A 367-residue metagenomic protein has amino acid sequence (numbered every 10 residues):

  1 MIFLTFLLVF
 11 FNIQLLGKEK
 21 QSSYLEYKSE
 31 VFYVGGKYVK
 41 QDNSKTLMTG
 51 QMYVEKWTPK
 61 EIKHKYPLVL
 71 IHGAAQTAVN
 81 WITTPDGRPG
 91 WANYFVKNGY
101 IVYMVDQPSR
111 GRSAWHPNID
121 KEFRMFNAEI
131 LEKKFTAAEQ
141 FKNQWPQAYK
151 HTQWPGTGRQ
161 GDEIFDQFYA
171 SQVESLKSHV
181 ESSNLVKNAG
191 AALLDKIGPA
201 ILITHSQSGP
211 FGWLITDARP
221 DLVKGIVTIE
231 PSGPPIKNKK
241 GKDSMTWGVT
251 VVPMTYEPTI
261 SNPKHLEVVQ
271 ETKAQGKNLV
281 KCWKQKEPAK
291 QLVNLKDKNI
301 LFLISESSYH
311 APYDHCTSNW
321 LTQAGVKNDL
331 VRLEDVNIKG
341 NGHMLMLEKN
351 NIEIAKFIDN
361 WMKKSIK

Functional and structural regions predicted by a protein language model:
E19-K63: N-terminal cap/lid segment of alpha/beta-hydrolase-fold proteins
H64-A74: Short beta-strand element of the alpha/beta-hydrolase
G87-W115, K121: Conserved alpha/beta-hydrolase
E139, Q153-V173, K177-I201: Conserved acidic catalytic loop of the alpha/beta-hydrolase fold
I203-G212: Gly/Ala-rich beta-loop-alpha elbow adjacent to hydrolase catalytic centers
F211, Y309-C316: Conserved alpha/beta-hydrolase "acid-adjacent" motif
F302-I304: Short beta-strand/loop motif that positions the catalytic acidic residue of the alpha/beta-hydrolase fold
V336-K367: Catalytic active-site module of serine/aspartate enzymes centered on a nucleophile-bearing elbow/loop
